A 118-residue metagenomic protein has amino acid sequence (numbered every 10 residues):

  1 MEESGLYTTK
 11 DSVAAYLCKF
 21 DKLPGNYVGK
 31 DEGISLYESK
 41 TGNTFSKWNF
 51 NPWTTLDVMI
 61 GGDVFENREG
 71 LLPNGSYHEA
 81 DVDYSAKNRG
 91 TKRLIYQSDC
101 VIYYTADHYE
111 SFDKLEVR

Functional and structural regions predicted by a protein language model:
M1-K22: N-terminal low-complexity, Pro/Thr/Ser-rich intrinsically disordered segments that act as propeptides or flexible
D31-R118: Functional cores of ribonucleases/endoribonucleases
